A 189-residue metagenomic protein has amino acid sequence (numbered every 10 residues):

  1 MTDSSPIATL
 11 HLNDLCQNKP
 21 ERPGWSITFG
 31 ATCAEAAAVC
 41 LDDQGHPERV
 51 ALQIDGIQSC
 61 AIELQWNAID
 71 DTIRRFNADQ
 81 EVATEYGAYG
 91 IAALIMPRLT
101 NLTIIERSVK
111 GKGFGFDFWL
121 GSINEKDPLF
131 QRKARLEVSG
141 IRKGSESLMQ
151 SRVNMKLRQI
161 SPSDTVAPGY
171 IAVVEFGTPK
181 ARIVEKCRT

Functional and structural regions predicted by a protein language model:
M1-T2: Non-catalytic accessory regions used for complex assembly or targeting
S5-Q58, Q65-S108: Acidic-basic catalytic patches of nuclease active cores, encompassing PD-(D/E)XK and other metal-cofactor nuclease
R49-A51, E63, D117, R135 (+1 more regions): Generic structural signal for residues positioned in beta-strands
I91-M96, F118-L120, P128-K143: Conserved catalytic cores of phosphodiester-cleaving nucleases, focusing on short active-site segments
G111-G121: Beta-rich nucleic-acid/ligand-interaction surfaces
G113, R132-T189: Catalytic cores of nucleic-acid endonucleases
N124: Charged, often glycine-rich, active-site loop that binds/positions anionic groups
